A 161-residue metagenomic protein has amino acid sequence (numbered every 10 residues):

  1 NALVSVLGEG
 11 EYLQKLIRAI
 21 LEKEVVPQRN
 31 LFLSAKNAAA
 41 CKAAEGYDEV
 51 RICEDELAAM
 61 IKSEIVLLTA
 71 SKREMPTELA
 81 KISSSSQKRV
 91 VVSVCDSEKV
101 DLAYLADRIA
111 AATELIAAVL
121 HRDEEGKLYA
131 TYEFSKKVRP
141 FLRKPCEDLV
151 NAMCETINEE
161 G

Functional and structural regions predicted by a protein language model:
N1-Y47, R51-E54, A58: NAD(P)+-binding Rossmann beta1-loop-alpha1 motif at the extreme N-terminus of oxidoreductases
A2-V4, E9, L13-I17, K23-V26 (+4 more regions): Localized chelating/binding microdomains that coordinate divalent metal ions or stabilize phosphate-bearing
G8-G10, S34-K36, T69-K72, V94-D96 (+1 more regions): Structural motif
L16, D48, E56-L128: Rossmann-like NAD(P)(H) cofactor-binding subdomain of soluble oxidoreductases
L31, V91, V138-F141: Small/flexible residues
A103-G161: Internal alpha-helical scaffold of NAD(P)-dependent oxidoreductase catalytic cores
